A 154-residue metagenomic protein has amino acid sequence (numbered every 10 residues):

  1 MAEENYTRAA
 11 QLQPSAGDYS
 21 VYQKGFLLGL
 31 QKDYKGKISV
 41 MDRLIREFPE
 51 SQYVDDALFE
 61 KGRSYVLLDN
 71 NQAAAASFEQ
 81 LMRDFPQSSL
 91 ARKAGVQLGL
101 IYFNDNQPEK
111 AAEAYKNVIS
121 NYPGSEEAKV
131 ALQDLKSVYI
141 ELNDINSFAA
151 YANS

Functional and structural regions predicted by a protein language model:
M1-S154: Acidic, polar-rich low-complexity tracts and alpha-helical solenoid repeat scaffolds
